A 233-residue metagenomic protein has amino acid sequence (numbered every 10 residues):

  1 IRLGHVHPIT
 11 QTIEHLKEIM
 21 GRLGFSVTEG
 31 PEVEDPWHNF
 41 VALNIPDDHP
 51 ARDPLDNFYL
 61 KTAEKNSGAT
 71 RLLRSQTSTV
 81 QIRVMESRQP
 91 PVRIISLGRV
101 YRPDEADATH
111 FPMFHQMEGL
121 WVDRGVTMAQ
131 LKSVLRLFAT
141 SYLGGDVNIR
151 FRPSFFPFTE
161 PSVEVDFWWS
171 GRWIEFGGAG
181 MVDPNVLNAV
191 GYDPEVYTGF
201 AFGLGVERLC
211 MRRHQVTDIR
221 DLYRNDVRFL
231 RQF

Functional and structural regions predicted by a protein language model:
I1-F233: TRNA-recognition modules of translation machinery and tRNA-sensing kinases, especially anticodon-binding
